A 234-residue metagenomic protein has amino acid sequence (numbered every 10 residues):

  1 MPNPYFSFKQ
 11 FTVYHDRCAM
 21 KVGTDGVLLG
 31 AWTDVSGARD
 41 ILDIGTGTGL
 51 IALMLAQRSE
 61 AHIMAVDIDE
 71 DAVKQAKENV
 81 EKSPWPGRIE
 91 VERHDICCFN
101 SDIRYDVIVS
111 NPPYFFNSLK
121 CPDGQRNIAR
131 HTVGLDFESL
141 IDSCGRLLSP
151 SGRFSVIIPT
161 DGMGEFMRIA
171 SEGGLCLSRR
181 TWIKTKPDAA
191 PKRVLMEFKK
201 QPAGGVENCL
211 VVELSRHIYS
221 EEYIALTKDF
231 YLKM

Functional and structural regions predicted by a protein language model:
Y14, C18, V22, L135-P191: Conserved Class I SAM-dependent methyltransferase catalytic core
A38-G45: Conserved class I S-adenosyl-L-methionine
T48-E60: Conserved SAM-binding loop of SAM-dependent methyltransferases across substrates and taxa, primarily the Class I
H62-D67: Conserved SAM-binding motif I beta-strand of class I
W85-I96: Conserved SAM-binding strand-loop segment of SAM-dependent methyltransferases
C98-I108: A short acidic, Gly/Pro-enriched loop at the edge of an enzyme's catalytic core that lines a small-molecule cofactor
P112-S139: Mobile active-site "lid"/loop adjacent to the S-adenosyl-L-methionine
A189-M234: SAM/dcSAM-binding transferase cores
